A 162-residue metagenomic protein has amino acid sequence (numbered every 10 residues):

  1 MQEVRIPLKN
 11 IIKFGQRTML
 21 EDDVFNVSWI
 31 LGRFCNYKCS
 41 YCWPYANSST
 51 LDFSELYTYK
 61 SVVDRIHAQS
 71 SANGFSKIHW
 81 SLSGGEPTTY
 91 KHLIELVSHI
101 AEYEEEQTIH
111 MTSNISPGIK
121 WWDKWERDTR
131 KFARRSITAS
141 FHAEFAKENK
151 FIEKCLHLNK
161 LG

Functional and structural regions predicted by a protein language model:
M1-S28, N73-F75: N-terminal [4Fe-4S]-dependent radical SAM core
F14, H67, S98: N-terminal/domain-start segments enriched in small and hydrophobic, helix-friendly residues, covering either
Q16-S61: Canonical Radical SAM [4Fe-4S] cluster-binding loop centered on the CxxxCxxC motif and its immediate flanking residues
A46-Y57, G74-Y90, A101-K120, T129-F151: Core AdoMet radical
V62-R65, L96, W121-W125, K150-L158: A general structural detector for well-ordered alpha-helical segments in enzyme core domains, enriched
I66-N73: Glycine-rich helix-loop-beta junction characteristic of Rossmann-like nucleotide cofactor-binding loops
A101, N159-G162: Anion (oxyanion) recognition and catalysis
